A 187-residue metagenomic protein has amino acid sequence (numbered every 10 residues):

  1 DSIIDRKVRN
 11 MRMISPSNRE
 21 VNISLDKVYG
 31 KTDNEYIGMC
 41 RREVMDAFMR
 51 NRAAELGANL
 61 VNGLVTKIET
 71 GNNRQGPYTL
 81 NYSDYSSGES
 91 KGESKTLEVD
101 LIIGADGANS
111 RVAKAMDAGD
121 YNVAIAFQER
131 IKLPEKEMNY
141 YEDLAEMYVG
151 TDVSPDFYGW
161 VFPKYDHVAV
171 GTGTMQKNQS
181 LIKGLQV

Functional and structural regions predicted by a protein language model:
S2-F48: A conserved beta-strand/loop capping segment in the N-terminal third of enzymes that catalyze redox or closely related
N51-V187: Predominantly flavin-linked oxidoreductase catalytic cores and closely associated redox partners
